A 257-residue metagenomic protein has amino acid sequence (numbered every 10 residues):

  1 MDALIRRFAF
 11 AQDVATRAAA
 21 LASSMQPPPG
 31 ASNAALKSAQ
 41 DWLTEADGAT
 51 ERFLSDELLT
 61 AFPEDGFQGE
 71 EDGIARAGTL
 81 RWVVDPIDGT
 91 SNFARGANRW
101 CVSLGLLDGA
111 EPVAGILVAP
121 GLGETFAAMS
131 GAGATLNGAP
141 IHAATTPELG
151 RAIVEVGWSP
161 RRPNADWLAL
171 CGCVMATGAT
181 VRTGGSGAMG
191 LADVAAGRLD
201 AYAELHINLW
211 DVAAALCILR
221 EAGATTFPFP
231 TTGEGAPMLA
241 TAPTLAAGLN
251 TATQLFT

Functional and structural regions predicted by a protein language model:
M1-I87: N-terminal subdomain of lithium-sensitive/metallo-dependent phosphomonoesterases centered on the IMPase/IPPase/PAP
A22, D47, L58, T90 (+6 more regions): Residue-level signal for inorganic ion chemistry
A39, R76, L122, G233-G235: Short acidic/glycine-enriched loop/turn segments that link adjacent beta-strands
G48, E71, P86-G89, F93 (+3 more regions): Generic detector of well-ordered alpha-helical packing
G69-E71, G138, G185: Short loop/edge segments at beta-strand edges and connector loops that shape dinucleotide/nucleotide cofactor-binding
A77-A132, G150: DPxDG-like acidic metal-binding loop motif
G109, N137-G138: Short strand-turn-strand beta-turns centered on an Asx-Gly dipeptide
H142-T257: An extended, acidic
